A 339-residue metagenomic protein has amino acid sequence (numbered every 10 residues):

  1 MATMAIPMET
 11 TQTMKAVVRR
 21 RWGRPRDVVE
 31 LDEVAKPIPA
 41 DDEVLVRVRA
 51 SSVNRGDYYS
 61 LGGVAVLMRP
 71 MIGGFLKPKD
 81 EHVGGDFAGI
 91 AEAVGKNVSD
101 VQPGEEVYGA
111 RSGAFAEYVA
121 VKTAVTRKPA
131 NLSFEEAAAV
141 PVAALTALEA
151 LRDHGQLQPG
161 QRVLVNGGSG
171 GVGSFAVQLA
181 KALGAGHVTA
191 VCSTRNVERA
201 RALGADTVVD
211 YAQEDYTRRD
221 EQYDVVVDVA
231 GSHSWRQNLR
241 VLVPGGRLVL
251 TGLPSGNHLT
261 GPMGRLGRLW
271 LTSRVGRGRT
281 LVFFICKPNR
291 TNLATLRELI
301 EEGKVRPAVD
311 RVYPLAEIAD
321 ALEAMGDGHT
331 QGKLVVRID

Functional and structural regions predicted by a protein language model:
E9-T10, K287-D339: C-terminal hydrophobic helical "lid"/dimerization subdomain of Rossmann-like NAD(P)H-dependent oxidoreductases
T11-Q12, R24-P25, E33-A88: N-terminal glycine-rich beta->alpha transition that marks the start or flank of a dinucleotide-binding site
D86-R111: A glycine-/small-residue-rich N-terminal strand-loop-strand element that serves as the cofactor-binding glycine loop
R111-V125: A structural motif shared across PLP-dependent enzymes of the aminotransferase-like
A137-Q213: Mid-domain Rossmann-like dinucleotide-binding core that forms the NAD(H)/NADP(H) cofactor-binding site
T217-V225: A short acidic, Gly/Pro-enriched loop at the edge of an enzyme's catalytic core that lines a small-molecule cofactor
H233-V305, I338-D339: Glycine-rich phosphate-binding loop and adjacent beta-alpha segment of Rossmann(oid) nucleotide-cofactor-binding
